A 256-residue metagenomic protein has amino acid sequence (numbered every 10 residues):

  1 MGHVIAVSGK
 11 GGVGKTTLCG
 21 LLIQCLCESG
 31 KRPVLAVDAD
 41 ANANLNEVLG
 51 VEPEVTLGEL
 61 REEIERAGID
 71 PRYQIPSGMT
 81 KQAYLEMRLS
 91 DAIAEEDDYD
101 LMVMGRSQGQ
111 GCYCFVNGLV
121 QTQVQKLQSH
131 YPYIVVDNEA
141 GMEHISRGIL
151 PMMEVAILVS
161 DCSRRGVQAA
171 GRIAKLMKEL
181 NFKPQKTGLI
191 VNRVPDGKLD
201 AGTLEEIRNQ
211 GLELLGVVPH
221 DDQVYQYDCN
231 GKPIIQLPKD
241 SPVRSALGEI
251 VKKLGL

Functional and structural regions predicted by a protein language model:
H3-A41: Walker A/P-loop phosphate-binding motif and the immediately C-terminal alpha-helix
V4, P33-L35, Y99-L101, Y133-V135 (+1 more regions): Residue-level preference for the first positions of well-ordered beta-strands
C27-D97: N-terminal phosphate/diphosphate-binding loop that engages ATP/GTP or pyrophosphate donors across diverse enzyme folds
V51-V55, L176-M177, L204-R208, P233-I235: Short, hinge-like loop/turn segments at secondary-structure boundaries
K81-V136: Cytosolic-facing regulatory segments adjacent to core modules
F115-V217, Q226: Conserved catalytic-core segment of NTP-binding enzymes
N230-S241: C-terminal boundary of histidine-terminating zinc-finger modules
A246-L256: C-terminal alpha-helix
